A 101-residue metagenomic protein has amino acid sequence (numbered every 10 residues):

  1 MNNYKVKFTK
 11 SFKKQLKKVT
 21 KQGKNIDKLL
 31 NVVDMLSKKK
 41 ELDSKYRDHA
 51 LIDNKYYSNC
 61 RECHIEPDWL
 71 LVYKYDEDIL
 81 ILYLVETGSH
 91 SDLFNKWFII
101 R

Functional and structural regions predicted by a protein language model:
M1-D34: Arg/Lys-rich, positively charged N-terminal/basic patches that mediate binding to nucleic acids
N2-N3, K14, K24-I26, C63-L70 (+1 more regions): Enriched for short, Lys/Arg-rich terminal
F8, R47, E86-S89: A secondary-structure boundary/capping signal
F12, N54-Y57, H90: Short, solvent-exposed coil/turn elements at secondary-structure transition points
L29, S37, L71: Glycine/serine-rich loop-strand microenvironments at binding/catalytic pocket rims
S37-H64: A short, surface-exposed loop/turn module that caps and links secondary-structure elements
